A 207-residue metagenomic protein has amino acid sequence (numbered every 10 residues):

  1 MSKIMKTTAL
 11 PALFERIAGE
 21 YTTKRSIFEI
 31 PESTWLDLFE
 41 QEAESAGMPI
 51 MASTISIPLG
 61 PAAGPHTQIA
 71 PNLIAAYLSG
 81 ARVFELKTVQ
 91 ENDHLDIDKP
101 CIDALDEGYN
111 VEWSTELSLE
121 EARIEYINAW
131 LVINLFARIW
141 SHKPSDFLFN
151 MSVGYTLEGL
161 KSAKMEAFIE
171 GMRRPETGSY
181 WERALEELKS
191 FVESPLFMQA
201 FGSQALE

Functional and structural regions predicted by a protein language model:
S2-A43, G47, G60-E207: Active-site entrance/lid segments in N-terminal catalytic domains of soluble metabolic enzymes
M48-A52: N-terminal alpha-helical transmembrane segments of multi-pass membrane transport and channel/translocase proteins
S53-G60: Short, basic, glycine/proline-bearing loop/turn elements
